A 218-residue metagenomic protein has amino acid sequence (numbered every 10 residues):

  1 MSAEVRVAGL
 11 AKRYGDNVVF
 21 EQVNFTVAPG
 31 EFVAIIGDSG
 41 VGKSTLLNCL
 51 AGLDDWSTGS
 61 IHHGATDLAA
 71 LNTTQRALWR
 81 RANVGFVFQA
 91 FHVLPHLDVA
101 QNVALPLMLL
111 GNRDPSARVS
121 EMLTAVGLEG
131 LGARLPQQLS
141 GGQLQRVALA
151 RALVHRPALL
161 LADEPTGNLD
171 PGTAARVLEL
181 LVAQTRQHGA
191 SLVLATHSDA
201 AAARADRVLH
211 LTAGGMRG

Functional and structural regions predicted by a protein language model:
M1-S2, G218: Short, low-complexity, intrinsically disordered N-terminal peptides in bacterial proteins
E4-V5, L10-V208: ABC family nucleotide-binding domain
V208-G218: H-loop (His-switch) and adjacent beta-strand-loop-beta switch element of ABC-type ATPase nucleotide-binding domains
